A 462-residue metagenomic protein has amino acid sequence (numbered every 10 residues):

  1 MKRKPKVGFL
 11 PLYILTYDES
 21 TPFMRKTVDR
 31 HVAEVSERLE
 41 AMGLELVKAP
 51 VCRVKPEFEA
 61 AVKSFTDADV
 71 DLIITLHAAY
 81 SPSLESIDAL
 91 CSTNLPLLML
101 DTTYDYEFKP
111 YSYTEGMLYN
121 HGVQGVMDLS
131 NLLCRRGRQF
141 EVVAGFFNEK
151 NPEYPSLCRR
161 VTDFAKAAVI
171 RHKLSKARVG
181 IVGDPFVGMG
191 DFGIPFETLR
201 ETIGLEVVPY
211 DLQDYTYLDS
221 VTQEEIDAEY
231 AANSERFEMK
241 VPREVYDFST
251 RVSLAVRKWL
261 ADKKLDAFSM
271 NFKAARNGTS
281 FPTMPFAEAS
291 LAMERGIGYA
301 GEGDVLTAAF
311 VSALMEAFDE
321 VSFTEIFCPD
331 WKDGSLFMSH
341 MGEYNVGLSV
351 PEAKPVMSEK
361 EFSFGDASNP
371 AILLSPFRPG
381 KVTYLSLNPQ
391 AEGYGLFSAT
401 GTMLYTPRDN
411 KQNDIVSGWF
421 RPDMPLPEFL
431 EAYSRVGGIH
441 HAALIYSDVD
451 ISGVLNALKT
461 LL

Functional and structural regions predicted by a protein language model:
R3-V7, L46, Y106-I226, V241: Cap/lid and interdomain-hinge subdomains that line or gate substrate/regulatory clefts in soluble alpha/beta enzymes
M24-E40: Short catalytic helix/loop segments, enriched in acidic residues and glycine and frequently bearing histidine
F58-V70, I87-A89, S253-D262: Short, well-structured alpha-helical segments in soluble
V70-A79, L98-L100, L265-N271: Periplasmic-binding protein-like
D88-D128, S290-G303: Short, acidic/small-residue loops that bind anionic groups at enzyme active sites
I226-A317: Long, internal scaffold/assembly segments composed of regular secondary structure
M293-N410: C-terminal catalytic subdomain
D366-L462: Extended hydrophobic packing segments that form well-structured cores
